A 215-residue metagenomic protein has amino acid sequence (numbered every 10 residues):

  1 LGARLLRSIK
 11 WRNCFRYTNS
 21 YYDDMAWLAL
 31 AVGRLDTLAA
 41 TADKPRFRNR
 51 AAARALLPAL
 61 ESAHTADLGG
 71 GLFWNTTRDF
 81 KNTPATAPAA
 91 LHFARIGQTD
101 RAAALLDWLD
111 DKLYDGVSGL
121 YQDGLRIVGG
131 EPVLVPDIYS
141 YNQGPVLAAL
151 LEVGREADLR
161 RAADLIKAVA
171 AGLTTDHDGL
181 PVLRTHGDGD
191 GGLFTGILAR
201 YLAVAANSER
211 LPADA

Functional and structural regions predicted by a protein language model:
L1-A215: Glycan-recognition and catalytic cores of secretory/periplasmic carbohydrate-active enzymes
